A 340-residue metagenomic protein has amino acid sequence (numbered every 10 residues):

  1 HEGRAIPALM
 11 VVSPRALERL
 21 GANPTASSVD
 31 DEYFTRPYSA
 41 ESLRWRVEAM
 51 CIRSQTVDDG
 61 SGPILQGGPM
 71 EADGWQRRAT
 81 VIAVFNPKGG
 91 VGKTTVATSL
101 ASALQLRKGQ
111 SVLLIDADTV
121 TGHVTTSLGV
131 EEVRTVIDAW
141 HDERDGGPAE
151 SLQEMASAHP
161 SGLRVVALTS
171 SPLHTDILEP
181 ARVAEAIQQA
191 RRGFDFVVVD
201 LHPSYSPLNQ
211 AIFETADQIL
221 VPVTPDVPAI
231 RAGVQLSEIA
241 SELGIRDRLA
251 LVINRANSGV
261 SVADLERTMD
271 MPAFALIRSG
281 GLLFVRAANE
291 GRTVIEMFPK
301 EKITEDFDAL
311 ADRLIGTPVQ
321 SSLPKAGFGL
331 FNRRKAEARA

Functional and structural regions predicted by a protein language model:
H1, A8-S13, A167-L168, V221-T224 (+1 more regions): Conserved beta-strand segments of the P-loop GTPase G domain that flank and frequently precede/overlap
H1-V81, L249, G316-A340: Acidic-aromatic/histidine active-site loop/patch
R4-A5, A26-V29, L128, H159 (+2 more regions): Short, structured coil segments at secondary-structure junctions
R78-T126: Walker A/P-loop phosphate-binding motif and the immediately C-terminal alpha-helix
R107-V165: Phosphate-binding loop that captures ATP/GTP phosphates
R144-L201: Cytosolic-facing regulatory segments adjacent to core modules
I177, R182-R192, F196-G281, V285-R286: Conserved catalytic-core segment of NTP-binding enzymes
S241-L243, D247-A340: C-terminal lobe/tail of nucleotide-utilizing enzymes
